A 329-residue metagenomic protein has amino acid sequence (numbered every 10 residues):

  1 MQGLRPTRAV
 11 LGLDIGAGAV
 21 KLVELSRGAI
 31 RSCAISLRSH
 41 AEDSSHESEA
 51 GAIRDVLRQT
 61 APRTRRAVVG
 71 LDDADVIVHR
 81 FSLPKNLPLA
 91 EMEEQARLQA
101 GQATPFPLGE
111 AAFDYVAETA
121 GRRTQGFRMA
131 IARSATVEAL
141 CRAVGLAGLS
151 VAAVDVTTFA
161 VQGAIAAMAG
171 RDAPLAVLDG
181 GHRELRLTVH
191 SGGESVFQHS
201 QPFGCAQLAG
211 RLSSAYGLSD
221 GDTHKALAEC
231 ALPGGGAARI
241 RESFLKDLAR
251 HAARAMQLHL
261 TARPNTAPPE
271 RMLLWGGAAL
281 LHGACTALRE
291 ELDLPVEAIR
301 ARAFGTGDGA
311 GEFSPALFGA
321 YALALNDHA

Functional and structural regions predicted by a protein language model:
M1-A329: Hydrophobic/aromatic-enriched cytosolic interaction surfaces used to assemble or bind macromolecules
